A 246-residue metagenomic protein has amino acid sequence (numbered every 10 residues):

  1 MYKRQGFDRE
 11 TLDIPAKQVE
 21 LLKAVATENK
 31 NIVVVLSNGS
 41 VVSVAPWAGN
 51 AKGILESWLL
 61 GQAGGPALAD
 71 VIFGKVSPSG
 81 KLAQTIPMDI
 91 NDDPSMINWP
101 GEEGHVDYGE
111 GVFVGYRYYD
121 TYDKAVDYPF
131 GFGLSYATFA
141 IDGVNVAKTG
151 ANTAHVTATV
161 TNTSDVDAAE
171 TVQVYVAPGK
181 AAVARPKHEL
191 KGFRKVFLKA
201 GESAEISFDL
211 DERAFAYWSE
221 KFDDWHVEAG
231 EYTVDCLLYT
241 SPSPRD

Functional and structural regions predicted by a protein language model:
M1-Q5, Y239-D246: Conserved small/polar residues in nucleotide/adenosyl-binding loops
K3-G49: Hydrophobic helix-and-loop "lid/oligomerization" segment in the mid-to-C-terminal part of catalytic domains
G6-A16, E20, W58-L60, G192-K199 (+1 more regions): Short, contiguous acidic/charged loop-to-helix segments that flank catalytic cores in large enzymes
L12, A16-A24, P66, D70 (+3 more regions): Feature representing long, continuous alpha-helical segments
S37-A169, Y175, K195, A200 (+1 more regions): Secreted, periplasmic, or luminal enzymes acting at the cell surface/secretory milieu
A177-A182: Change "in extracellular beta-sheet-rich domains … of secreted and cell-surface proteins" to "in beta-sheet-rich domains
R185-Y217: Intrinsically disordered, low-complexity Pro/Gly/Ser/Thr-rich segments with frequent PxxP/GP/PP motifs and embedded
E212-S241: Terminal connector regions
